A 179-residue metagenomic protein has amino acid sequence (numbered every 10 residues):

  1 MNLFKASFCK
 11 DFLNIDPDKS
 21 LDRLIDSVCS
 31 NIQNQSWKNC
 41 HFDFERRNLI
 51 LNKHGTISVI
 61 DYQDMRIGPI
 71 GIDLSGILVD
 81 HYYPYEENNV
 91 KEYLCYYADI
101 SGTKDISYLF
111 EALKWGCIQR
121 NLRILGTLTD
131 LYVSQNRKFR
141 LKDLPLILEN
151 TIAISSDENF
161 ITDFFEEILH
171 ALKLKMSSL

Functional and structural regions predicted by a protein language model:
M1-H41, I50-K53, S58, W115: ATP-dependent phospho-/nucleotidyl transfer catalytic cores
N2-F12, I70-K104, I118-Q135, I147-S155: Active-site activation/catalytic loop segments of kinase-like enzymes and analogous catalytic loops in related
D18-I25, V90, I118, R140-L144: Hydrophobic packing residues in well-ordered alpha-helices of helical domains and bundles
F44: Hydrophobic HxD+1 residue recognition
L49, I67-P69: Conserved protein kinase catalytic core
D61-M65: Activation of the activation-loop gatekeeper triad in protein kinase-fold domains
I106-C117, K142: All-alpha amphipathic helical-bundle segments outside canonical DNA-binding/catalytic cores that form hydrophobic
G126-L179: ATP/Mg2+ or Mg2+-diphosphate-binding catalytic cores that bind nucleotide phosphates or diphosphates via glycine-rich
